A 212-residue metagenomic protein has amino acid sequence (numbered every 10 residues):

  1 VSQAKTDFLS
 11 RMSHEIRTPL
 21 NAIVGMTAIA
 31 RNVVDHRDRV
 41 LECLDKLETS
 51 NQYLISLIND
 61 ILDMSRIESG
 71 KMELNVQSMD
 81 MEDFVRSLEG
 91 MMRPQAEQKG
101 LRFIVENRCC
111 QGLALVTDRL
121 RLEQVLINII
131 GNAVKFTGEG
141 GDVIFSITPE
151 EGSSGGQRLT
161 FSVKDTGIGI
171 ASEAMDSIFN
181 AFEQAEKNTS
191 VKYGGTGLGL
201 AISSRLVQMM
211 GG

Functional and structural regions predicted by a protein language model:
V1-N32, T49-Q52: Primarily the dimerization/phosphotransfer
V24-M26, Q52-M64, F84: Coiled-coil phosphoacceptor/dimerization helix of two-component systems
S65-V76: Helix-loop junction within the histidine kinase core
N75-D80, E97, R102-L113, E150: Conserved catalytic submotifs in the C-terminal HATPase_c
N75-G90, R102, E123, T160: A conserved beta-strand-to-alpha-helix junction within the catalytic ATP-binding
P94, I168-G169: Glycine-rich G1-box
I170-Q184: Short conserved segment of the HATPase_c
V207-Q208: Detector for a conserved hydrophobic position within an alpha-helical segment of the HATPase_c
